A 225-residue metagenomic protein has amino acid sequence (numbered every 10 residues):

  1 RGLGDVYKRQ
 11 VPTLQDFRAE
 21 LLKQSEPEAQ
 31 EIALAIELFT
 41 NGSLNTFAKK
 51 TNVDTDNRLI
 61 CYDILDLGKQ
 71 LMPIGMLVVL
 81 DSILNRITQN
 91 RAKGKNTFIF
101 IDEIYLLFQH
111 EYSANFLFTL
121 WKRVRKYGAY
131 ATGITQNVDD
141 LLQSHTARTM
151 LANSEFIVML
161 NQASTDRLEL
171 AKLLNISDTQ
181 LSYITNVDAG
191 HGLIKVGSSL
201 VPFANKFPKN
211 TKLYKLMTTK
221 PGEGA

Functional and structural regions predicted by a protein language model:
R1-A129, L142-H145, Y183-V187, G192-S199: P-loop NTPase motor domains
S25-E28, S144, D166, T211 (+1 more regions): Serine/threonine-rich low-complexity intrinsically disordered regions
K95-F98, Y105-N115, T132, V158 (+4 more regions): Accessory regions of macromolecular translocation/handling assemblies
E103, A152-N153, G197-S199, K212 (+1 more regions): Short alpha-helix boundary/capping motifs
L120-K206: Conserved ATP-driven motor cores of ASCE-family P-loop NTPases powering translocation/secretion/packaging/pilus
K206-K212: A short, sequence-level motif marking secondary-structure junctions
